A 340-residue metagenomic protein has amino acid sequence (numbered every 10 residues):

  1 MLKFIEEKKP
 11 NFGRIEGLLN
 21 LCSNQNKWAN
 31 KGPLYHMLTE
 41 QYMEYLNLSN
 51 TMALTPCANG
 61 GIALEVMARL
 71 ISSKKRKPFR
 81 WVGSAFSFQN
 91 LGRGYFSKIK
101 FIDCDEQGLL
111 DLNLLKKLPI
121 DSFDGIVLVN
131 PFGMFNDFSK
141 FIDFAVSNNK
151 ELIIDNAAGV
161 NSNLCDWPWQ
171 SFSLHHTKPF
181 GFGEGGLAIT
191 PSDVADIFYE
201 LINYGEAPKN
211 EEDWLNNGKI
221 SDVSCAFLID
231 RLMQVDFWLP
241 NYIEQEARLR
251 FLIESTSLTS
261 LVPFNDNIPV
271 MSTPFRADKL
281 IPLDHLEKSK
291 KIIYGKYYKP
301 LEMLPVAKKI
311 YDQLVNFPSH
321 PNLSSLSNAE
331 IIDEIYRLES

Functional and structural regions predicted by a protein language model:
M1-A29, P318: N-terminal "arm"/small-domain region of PLP-dependent enzymes with the aminotransferase-like
Y42-V66, G83-S84: Short loop-beta-helix segment that forms the pyridoxal 5′-phosphate
G61, S221-C225, I229, L239-R250 (+1 more regions): Conserved glycine-rich beta-strand-loop-beta hairpin in the small C-terminal domain of fold type I
I62, V66-S147, E151-I153: PLP-dependent aminotransferase-like
I153-F182, P208-E211: Conserved active-site segment immediately N-terminal to the catalytic lysine that forms the internal aldimine
W167-I202, D222: Active-site PLP attachment segment
T190-D230, Q234-F237: Active-site C-terminal subdomain of aminotransferase-like
L280-N316, R337-S340: Conserved PLP cofactor-binding pocket of PLP-dependent enzymes
